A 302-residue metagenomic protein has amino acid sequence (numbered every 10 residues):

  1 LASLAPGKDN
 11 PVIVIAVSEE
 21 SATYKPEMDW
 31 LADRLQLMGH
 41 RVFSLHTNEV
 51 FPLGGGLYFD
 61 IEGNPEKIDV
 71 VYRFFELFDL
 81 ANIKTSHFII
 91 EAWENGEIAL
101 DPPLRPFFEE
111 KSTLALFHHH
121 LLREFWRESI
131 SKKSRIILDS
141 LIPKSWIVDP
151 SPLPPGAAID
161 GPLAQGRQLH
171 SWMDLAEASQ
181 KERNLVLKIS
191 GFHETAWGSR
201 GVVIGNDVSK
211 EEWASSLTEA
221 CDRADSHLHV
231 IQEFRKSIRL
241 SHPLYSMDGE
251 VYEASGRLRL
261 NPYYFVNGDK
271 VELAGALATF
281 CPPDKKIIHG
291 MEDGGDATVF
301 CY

Functional and structural regions predicted by a protein language model:
L1-Y302: Domain-scale recognition of functional cores that engage charged ligands
